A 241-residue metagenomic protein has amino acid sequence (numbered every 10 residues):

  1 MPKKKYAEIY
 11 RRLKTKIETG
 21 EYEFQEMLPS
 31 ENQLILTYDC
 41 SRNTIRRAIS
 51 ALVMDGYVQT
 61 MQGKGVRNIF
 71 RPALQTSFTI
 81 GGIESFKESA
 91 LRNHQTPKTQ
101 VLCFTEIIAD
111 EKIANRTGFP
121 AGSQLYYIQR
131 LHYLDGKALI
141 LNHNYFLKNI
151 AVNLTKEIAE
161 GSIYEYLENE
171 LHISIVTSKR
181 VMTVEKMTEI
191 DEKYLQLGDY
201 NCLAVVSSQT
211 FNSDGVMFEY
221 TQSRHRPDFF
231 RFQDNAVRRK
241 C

Functional and structural regions predicted by a protein language model:
M1-R42: Extreme N-terminal segment that seeds HTH/winged-HTH DNA-binding domains in transcriptional regulators
K4-Y6, S30, R67-G81: Short, cationic-aromatic polyanion-contact patches
I49-S50: Short, hydrophobic-biased segments on the C-terminal half of alpha helices that form "recognition helices"
M54-G63, I69: Beta-hairpin "wing" of winged helix-turn-helix
T60, E84-K87, L91-Q95: Extended, compositionally biased flexible segments
T96-C241: C-terminal all-alpha effector/ligand-binding and dimerization domain of prokaryotic HTH-type transcriptional repressors
